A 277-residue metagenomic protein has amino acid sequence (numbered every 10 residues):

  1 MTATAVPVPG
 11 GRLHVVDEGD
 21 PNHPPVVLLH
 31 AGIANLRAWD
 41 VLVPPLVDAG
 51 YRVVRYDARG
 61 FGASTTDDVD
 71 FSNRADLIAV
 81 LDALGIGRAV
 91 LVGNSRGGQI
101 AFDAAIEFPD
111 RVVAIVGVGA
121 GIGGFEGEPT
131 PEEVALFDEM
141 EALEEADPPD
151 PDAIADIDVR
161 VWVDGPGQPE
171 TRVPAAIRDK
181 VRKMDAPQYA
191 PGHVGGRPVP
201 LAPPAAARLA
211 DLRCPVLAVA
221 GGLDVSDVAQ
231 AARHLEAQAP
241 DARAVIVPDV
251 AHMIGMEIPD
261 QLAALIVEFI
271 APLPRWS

Functional and structural regions predicted by a protein language model:
P9-T65, V80: Conserved HGGG/HGGXW glycine-rich cap/lid loop of the alpha/beta-hydrolase fold
R74-A89: Conserved acidic catalytic loop of the alpha/beta-hydrolase fold
L91-G93, V118: Short beta-strand immediately N-terminal to the catalytic nucleophile in serine-hydrolase-like folds
G93, G97, A101: Gly/Ala-rich beta-loop-alpha elbow adjacent to hydrolase catalytic centers
F102, I106-E107, V113-D147: Flexible "cap/lid" loop of the alpha/beta hydrolase fold
D147-P203, R208: Conserved alpha/beta-hydrolase catalytic His-Asp/Glu region
R182-A237, I246: Conserved serine/cysteine hydrolase catalytic core
P240-S277: Catalytic active-site module of serine/aspartate enzymes centered on a nucleophile-bearing elbow/loop
